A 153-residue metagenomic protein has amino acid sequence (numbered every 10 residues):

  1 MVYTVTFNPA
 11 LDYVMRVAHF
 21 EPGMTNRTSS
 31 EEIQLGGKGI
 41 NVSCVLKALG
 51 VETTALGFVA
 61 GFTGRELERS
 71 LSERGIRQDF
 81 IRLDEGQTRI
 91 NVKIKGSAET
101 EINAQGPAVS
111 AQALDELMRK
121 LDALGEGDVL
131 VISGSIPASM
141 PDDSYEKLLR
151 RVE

Functional and structural regions predicted by a protein language model:
M1-G23: Positively charged, low-complexity intrinsically disordered leader regions
M1-V5, S72, F80-R82, I94-E153: Ribokinase/PfkB-type carbohydrate-kinase core domain
N8, L46, L130: Residue-level signal for inorganic ion chemistry
P9, S30-E32, A60, Q105-A108: Short, acidic/turn-prone active-site loops that include or flank metal/cofactor- and phosphate-binding residues
A10, Q87-R89: Mid-bilayer segments of alpha-helical transmembrane spans in multi-pass integral membrane proteins that mediate
V14-R16, R65, P141-D142: Short glycine-/acidic-enriched loop or helix-start segments at secondary-structure transitions that form or flank
E21-S30, E101: Glycine/charged-rich beta-loop-alpha catalytic/anionic-binding loops adjacent to active sites
R27-Q87: Substrate-binding N-lobe of the ribokinase-like
